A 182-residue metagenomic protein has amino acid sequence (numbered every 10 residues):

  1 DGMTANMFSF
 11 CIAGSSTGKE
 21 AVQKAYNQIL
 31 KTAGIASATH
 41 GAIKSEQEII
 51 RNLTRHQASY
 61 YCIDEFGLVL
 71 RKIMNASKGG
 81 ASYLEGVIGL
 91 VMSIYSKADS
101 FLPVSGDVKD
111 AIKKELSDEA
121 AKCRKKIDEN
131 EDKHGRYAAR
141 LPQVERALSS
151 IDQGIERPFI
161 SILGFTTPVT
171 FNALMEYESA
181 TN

Functional and structural regions predicted by a protein language model:
D1-N182: Phosphate-handling catalytic cores of nucleic-acid transaction enzymes
